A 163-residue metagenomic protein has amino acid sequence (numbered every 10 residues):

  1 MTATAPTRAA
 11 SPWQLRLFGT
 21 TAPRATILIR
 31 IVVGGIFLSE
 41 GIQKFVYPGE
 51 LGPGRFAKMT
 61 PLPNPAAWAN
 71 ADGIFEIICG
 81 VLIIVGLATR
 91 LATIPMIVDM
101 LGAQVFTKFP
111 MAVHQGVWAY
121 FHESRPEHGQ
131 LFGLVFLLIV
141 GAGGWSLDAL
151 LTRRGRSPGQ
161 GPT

Functional and structural regions predicted by a protein language model:
M1-Y47, A66-I74, I78, V85-T163: Extended, low-polarity transmembrane helix blocks
F45-A67: Membrane-interface interhelical connector segments
